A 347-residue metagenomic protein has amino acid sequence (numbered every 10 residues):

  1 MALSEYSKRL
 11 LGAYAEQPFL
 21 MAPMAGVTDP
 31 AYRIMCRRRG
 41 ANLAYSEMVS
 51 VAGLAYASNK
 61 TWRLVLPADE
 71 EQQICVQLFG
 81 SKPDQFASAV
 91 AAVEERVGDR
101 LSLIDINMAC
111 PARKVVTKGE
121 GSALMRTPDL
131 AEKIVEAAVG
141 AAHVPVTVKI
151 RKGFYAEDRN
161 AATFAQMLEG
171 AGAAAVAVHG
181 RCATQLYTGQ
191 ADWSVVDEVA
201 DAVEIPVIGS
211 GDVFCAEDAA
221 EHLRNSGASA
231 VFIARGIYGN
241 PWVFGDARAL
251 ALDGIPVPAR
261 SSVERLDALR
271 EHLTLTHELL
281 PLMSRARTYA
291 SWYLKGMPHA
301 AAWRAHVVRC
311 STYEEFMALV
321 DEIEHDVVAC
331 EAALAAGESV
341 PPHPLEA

Functional and structural regions predicted by a protein language model:
M1-L20, A25, P30-A31, A141-H143 (+4 more regions): Alpha/beta catalytic cores of nucleotide-metabolism and tRNA/nucleoside-modifying enzymes
A2-A15, M24-D99: Glycine-rich, positively charged N-terminal anion/phosphate-binding segment
F19-P23, A44-S46, I74-L78, I104-I106 (+4 more regions): Hydrophobic faces of well-ordered beta-strands that scaffold small-molecule active sites in alpha/beta enzyme cores
M24-G26, V49-V51, F79-S81, A109-P111 (+4 more regions): Active-site beta-loop-alpha junctions enriched in small/polar residues
M35, N59-T61, A91-A92, K118-S122 (+4 more regions): Short, glycine/charged-enriched secondary-structure capping and boundary segments
L78, S122-A123, T188, V257 (+2 more regions): Pocket-edge positions in alpha/beta enzyme catalytic cores
A87-E120, T127-I205: Alpha/beta enzyme core
